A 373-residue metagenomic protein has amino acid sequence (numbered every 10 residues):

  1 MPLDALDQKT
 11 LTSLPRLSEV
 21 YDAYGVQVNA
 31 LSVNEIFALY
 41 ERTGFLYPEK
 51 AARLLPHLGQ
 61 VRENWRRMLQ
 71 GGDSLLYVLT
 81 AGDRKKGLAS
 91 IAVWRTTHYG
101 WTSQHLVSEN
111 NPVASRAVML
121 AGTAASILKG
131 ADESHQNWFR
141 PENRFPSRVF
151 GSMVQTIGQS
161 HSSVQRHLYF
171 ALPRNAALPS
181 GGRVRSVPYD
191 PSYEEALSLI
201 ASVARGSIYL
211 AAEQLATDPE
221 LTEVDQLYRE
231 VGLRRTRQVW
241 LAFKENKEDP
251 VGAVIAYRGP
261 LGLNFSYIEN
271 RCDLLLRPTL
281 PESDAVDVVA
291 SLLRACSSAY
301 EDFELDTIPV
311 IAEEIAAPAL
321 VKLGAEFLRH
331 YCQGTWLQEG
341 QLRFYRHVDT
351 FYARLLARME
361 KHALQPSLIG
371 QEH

Functional and structural regions predicted by a protein language model:
M1-Q27, S126-K129, A299-Y300, A316-A325 (+1 more regions): Structured alpha-helical
Q8-L14, S18-Y47, R183-I208: A short beta-loop-alpha structural element at the N-terminal edge of CoA-dependent acyl/N-acetyltransferase catalytic
I36-L39, A125-S147, A177, V184 (+5 more regions): Compact beta-rich and alpha/beta scaffold cores in large eukaryotic transport/transcription complexes and associated
A38-S103, A204-C272: A conserved beta-strand-loop-helix scaffold within acyl/acetyltransferase catalytic domains
Y77, N175-T217, D225-R229, V239-F243 (+2 more regions): A cross-taxonomic marker for long C-terminal extensions/tails that follow the last structured domain
K86-A89, W94-H161, G259-L328: Acyl-donor binding region in acyl/amide transferases
T156-P173, L328-L342: Conserved catalytic-core motifs of GNAT/GCN5-like acyltransferases
E326-H373: C-terminal functional modules
